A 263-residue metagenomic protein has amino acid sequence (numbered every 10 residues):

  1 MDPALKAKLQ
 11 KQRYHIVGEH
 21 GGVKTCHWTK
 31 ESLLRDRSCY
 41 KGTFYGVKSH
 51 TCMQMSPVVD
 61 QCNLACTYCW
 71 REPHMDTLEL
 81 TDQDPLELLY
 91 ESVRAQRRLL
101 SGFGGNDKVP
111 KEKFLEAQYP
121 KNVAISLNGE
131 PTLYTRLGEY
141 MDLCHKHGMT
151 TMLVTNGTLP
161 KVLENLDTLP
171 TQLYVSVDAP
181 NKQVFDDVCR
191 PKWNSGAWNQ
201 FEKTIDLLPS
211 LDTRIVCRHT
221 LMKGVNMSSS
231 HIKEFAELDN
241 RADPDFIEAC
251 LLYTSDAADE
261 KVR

Functional and structural regions predicted by a protein language model:
M1-Y68, E72-T77, T81-R98: Flexible, acidic/Gly-rich N-terminal and inter-domain linker regions that tether and position cofactor-handling modules
C52, V59, W70-T204, V216-R218 (+1 more regions): Core AdoMet radical
C62, L133, G224-S228: Alpha-helix N-cap/loop-to-helix initiation residues
L143, L207, E237-R241: Alpha-helical scaffold elements within enzyme catalytic domains, especially in hydrolases
C189-W193, T204-H231, F235: Conserved strand-turn element in the central/C-terminal portion of the radical SAM core barrel that lines
Y253-V262: Single conserved hydrophobic/aromatic residue that forms the stacking wall/gate of nucleotide- or nucleobase-binding
